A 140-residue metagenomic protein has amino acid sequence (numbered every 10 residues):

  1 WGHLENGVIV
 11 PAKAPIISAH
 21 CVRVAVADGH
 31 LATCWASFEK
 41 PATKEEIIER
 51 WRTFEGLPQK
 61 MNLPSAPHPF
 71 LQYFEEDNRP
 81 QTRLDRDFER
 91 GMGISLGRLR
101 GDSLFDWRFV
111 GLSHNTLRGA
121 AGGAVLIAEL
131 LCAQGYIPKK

Functional and structural regions predicted by a protein language model:
W1-D106: C-terminal substrate-binding/catalytic lobe of Rossmann-fold NAD(P)-dependent oxidoreductases
L104-K140: Generic C-terminus detector
